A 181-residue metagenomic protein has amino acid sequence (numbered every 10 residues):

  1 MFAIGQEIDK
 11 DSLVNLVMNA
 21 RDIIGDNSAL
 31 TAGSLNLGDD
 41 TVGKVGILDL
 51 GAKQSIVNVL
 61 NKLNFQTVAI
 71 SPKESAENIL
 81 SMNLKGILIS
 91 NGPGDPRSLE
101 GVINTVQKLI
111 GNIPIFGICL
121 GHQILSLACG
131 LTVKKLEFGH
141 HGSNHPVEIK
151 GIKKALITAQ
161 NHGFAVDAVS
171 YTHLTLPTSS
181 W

Functional and structural regions predicted by a protein language model:
M1-K73, E77, S81-M82, P96: RNA-binding accessory domains that recognize and position tRNA/RNA substrates
A52, P93, T178: Short, glycine/acidic-enriched loop or turn micro-motifs at the edges of active sites
Q54, A165-D167: Active-site environment of divalent metal-dependent phosphoester hydrolases
I79, S126, A168-Y171: Short loop/helix-cap segments at secondary-structure boundaries that form the rim of catalytic
G86, N91-I157, G163-A165: Cysteine-nucleophile active-site neighborhood
T172-T178: Conserved small/polar residues in nucleotide/adenosyl-binding loops
